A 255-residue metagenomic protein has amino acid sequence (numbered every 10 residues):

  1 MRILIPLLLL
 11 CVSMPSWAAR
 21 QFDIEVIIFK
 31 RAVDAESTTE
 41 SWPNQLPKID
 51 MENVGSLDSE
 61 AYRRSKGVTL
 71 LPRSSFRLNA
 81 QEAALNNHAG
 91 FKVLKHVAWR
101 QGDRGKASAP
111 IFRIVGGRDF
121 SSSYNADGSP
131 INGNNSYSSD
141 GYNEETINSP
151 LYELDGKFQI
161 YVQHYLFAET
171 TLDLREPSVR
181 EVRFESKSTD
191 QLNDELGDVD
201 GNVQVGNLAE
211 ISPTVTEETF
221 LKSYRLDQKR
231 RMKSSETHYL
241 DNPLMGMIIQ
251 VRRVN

Functional and structural regions predicted by a protein language model:
M1-L4: Positively charged n-region of N-terminal signal peptides that target proteins for export
L7-L10, I249: Feature for long, exposed domains in two main contexts
S13-P15: N-terminal signal peptide c-region/cleavage motif recognized by signal peptidases
A18-R230: Extended, low-hydrophobicity segments enriched in charged/polar residues
K229-N255: A cross-kingdom marker for long, charged
